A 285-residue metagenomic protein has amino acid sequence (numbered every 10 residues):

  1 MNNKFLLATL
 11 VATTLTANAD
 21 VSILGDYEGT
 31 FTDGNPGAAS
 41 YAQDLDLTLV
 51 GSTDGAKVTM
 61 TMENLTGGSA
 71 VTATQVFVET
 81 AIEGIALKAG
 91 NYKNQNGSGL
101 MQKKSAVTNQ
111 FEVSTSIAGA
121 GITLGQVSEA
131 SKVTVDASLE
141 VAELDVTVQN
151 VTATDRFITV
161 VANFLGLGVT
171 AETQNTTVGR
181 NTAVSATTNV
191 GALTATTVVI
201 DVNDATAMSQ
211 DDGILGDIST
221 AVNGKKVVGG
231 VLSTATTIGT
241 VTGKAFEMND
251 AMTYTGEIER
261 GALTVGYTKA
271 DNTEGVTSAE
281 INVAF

Functional and structural regions predicted by a protein language model:
N2-A118, T123-A142, V146-L165, E172-R180 (+7 more regions): Beta-barrel outer-membrane channel/assembly domains of diderm bacteria
D204-A205: Alpha-helical transmembrane segments and terminal signal-anchor/GPI-anchor hydrophobic tails, characterized by long
